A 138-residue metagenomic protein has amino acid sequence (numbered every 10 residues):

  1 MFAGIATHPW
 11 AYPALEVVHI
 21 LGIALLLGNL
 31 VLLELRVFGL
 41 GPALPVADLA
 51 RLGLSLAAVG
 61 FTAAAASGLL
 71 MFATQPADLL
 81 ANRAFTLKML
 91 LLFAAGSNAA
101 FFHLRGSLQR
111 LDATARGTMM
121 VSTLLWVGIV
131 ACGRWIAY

Functional and structural regions predicted by a protein language model:
M1-Y138: Polytopic transmembrane helical bundles with strong interfacial aromatic enrichment
